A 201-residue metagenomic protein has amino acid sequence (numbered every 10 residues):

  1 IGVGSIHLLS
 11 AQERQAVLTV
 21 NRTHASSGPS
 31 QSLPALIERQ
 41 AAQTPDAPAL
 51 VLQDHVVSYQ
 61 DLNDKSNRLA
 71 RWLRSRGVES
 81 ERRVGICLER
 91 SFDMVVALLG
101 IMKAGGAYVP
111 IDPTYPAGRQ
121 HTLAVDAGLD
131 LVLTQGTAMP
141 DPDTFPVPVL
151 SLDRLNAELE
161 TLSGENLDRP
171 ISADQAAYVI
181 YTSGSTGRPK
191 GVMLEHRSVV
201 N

Functional and structural regions predicted by a protein language model:
I1-Q12, R22-V200: Carrier-protein-dependent adenylate-forming modules in NRPS/ANL systems
V17-V20: Charged/polar low-complexity intrinsically disordered regions
